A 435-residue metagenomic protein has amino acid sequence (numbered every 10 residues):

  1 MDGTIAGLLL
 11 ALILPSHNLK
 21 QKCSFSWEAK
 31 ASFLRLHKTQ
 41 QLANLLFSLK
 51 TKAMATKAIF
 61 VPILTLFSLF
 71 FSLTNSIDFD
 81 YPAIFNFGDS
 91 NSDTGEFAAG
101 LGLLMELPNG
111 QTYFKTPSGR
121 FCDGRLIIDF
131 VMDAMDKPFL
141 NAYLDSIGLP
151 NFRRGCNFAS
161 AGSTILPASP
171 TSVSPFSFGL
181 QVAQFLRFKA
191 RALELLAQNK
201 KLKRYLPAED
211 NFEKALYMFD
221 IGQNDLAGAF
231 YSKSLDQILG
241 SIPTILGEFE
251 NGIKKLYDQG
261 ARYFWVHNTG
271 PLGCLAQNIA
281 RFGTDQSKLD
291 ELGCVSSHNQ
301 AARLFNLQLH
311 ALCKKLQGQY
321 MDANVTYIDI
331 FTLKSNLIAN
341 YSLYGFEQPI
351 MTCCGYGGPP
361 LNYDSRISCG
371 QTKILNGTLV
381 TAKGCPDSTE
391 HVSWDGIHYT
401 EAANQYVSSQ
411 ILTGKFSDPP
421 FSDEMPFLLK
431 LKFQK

Functional and structural regions predicted by a protein language model:
D2-G3, G7, S48-K435: Conserved active-site regions of diverse hydrolases
